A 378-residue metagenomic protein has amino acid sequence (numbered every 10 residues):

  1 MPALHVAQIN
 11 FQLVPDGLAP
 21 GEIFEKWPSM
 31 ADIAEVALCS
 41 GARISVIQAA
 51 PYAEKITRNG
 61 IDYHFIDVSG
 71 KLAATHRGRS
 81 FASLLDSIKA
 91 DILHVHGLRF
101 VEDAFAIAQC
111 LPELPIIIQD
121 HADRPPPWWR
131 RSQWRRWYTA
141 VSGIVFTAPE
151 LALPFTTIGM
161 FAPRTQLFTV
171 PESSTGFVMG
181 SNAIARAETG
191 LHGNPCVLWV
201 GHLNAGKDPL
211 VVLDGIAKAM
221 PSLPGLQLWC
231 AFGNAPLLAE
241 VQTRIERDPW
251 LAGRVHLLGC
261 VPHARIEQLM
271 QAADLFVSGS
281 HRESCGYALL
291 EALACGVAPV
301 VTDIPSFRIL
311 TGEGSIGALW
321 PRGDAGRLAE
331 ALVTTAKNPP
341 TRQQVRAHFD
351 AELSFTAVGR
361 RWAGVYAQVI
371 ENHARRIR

Functional and structural regions predicted by a protein language model:
M1-Y52, A374: N-terminal subdomain of nucleotide-sugar transferases
A50, T139-Q166, S174-G176: A short, active-site helix/loop in glycosyltransferases that binds the activated sugar's phosphate group
V95-E102: Short His-centered aromatic/hydrophobic patch
V200, Q227-Q242, G259: Glycosyltransferase donor-sugar binding loop
V241-V261: Nucleotide-activated donor-binding/catalytic signature segment of Leloir-type glycosyltransferases, i.e., the conserved
H281: Aromatic "clamp/platform" in nucleotide-sugar-dependent glycosyltransferases that forms part of the donor/acceptor
A298-V301: Short hydrophobic beta-strand element within catalytic cores of glycosyltransferases and related nucleotide-activated
E313-A325, V333-P339: Conserved acidic donor-binding segment of nucleotide-sugar-dependent glycosyltransferases
